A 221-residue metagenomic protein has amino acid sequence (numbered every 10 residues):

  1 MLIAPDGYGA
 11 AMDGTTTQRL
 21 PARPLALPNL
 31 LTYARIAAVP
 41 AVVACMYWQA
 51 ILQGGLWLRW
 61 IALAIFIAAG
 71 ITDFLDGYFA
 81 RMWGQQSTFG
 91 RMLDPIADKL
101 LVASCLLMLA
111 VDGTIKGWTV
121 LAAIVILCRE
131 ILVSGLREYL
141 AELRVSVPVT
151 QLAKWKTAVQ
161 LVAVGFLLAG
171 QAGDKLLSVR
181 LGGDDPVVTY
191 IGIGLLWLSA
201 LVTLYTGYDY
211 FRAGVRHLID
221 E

Functional and structural regions predicted by a protein language model:
L2-E221: Alpha-helical transmembrane bundles and membrane-interface segments of multipass inner-membrane proteins
